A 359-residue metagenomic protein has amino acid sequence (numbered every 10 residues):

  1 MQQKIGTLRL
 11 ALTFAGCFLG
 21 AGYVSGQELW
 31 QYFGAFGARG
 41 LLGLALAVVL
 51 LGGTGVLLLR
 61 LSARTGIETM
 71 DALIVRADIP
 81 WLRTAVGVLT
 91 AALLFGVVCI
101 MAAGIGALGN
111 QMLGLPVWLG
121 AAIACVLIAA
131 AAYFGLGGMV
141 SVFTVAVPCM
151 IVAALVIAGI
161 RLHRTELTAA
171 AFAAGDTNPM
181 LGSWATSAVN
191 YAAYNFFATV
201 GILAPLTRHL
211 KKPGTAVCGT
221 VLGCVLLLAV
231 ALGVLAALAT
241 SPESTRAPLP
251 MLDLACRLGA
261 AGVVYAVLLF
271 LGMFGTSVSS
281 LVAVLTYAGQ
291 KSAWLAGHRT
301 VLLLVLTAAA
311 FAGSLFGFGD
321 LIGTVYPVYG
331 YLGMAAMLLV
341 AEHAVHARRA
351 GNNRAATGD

Functional and structural regions predicted by a protein language model:
Q2-I5, A35-R39, T65-L93, Q111-V117 (+3 more regions): Transmembrane-helix boundary/entry motifs in multi-pass membrane transporters
Q3-L8, Y32-L59, V217-G219, C224-A229 (+1 more regions): Extracellular loop-to-transmembrane helix junctions
I5-V24, G43, A91-L94, V98 (+3 more regions): Hydrophobic, membrane-embedded alpha-helices of multi-pass small-molecule transporters
A21, F95, I128, C149-D176 (+1 more regions): Hydrophobic alpha-helical segments and their helix-loop junctions in multi-pass secondary transporters
L46-D71, G233-A237, S241: Juxtamembrane transmembrane-helix boundary signature
D71-A77, M101-A121, R208-L228, S280-L304: Helix-loop-helix connectors at the membrane interface of multi-pass transporters/channels
G104-G109, P116-I123, A131-L162, I322-V340: Membrane-interface loop-to-helix entry segments
T177, L238-A260: Membrane-interface interhelical connector segments
